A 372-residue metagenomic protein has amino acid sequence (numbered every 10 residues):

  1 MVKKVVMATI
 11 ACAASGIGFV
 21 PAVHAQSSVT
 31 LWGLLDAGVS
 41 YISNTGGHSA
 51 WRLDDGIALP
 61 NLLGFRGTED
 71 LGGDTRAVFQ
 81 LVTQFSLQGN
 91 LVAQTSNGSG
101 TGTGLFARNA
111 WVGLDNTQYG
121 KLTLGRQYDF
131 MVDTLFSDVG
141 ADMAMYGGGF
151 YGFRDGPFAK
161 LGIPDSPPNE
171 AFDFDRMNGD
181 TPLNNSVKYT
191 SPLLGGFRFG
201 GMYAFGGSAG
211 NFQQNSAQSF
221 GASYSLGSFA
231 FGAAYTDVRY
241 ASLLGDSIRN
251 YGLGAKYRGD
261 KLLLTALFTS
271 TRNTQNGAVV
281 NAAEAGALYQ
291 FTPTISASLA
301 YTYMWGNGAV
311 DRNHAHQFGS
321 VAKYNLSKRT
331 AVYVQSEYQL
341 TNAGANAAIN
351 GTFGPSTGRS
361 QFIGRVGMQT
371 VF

Functional and structural regions predicted by a protein language model:
F19-A25: Sec/Tat signal peptide C-region and signal peptidase I cleavage site
Q26-Y41, W51-G206, S223-G227: Outer membrane beta-barrel
V29-A37, G73, A77-L81, L122 (+9 more regions): Transmembrane beta-strands of outer-membrane beta-barrel proteins
I42-G46, Q88-V92, D133-F136, G210-Q213 (+4 more regions): Outer-membrane beta-barrel proteins
H48-W51, S96-G98, F174, G206-G207 (+4 more regions): Extracellular loop and loop/strand-boundary signature of outer-membrane beta-barrel proteins
L62-G64, N109-W111, S186-K188, S219 (+4 more regions): Membrane-embedded beta-strand positions in outer-membrane beta-barrel channels/transporters
Q213, A217-N325, Q335-Y338: Detector for outer-membrane/organellar transmembrane beta-barrel domains, recognizing the amphipathic beta-strand
L326, R359-F372: Outer-membrane beta-barrel "beta-signal"
